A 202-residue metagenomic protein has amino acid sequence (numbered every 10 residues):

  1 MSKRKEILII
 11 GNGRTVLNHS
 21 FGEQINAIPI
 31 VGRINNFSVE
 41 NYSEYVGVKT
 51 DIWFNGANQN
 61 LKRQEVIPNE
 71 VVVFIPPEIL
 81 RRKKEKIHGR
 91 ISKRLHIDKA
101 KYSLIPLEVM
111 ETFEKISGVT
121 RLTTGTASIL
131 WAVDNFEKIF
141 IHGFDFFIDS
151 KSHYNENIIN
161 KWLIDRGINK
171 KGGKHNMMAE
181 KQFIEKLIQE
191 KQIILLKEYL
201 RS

Functional and structural regions predicted by a protein language model:
M1-S202: Metal-ion/cofactor- or nucleotide/acyl-coenzyme-handling active-site neighborhoods
